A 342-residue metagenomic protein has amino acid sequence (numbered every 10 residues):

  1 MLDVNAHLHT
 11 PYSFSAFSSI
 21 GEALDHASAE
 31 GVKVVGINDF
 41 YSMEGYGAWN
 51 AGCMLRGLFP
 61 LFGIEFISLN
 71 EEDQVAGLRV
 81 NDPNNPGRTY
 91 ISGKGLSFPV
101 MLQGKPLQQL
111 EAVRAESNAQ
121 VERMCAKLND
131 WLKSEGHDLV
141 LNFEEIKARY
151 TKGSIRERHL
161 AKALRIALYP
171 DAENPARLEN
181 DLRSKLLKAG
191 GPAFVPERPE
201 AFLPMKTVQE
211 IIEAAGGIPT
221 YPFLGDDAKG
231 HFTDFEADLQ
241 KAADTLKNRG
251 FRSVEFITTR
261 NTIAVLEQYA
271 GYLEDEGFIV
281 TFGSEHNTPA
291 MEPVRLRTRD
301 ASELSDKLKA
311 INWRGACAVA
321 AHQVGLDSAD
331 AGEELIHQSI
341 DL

Functional and structural regions predicted by a protein language model:
L2-I155, R249, E255-A316: A metal-dependent hydrolase metal-coordination microenvironment
L8-S18, P192-A193, G225-D234: Acidic/histidine-rich helix-loop elements that form or flank divalent-metal/phosphate-binding sites at the catalytic
D39, R198, F232: Flexible, glycine- and charge-enriched loops at secondary-structure boundaries
C125-A201: Hydrophobic, aromatic-enriched interface-forming segments
L203-E213, G217-I279: Extended hydrophobic/aromatic segments used for targeting, binding, or gating
R299-L342: Extended, intrinsically disordered, low-complexity segments
